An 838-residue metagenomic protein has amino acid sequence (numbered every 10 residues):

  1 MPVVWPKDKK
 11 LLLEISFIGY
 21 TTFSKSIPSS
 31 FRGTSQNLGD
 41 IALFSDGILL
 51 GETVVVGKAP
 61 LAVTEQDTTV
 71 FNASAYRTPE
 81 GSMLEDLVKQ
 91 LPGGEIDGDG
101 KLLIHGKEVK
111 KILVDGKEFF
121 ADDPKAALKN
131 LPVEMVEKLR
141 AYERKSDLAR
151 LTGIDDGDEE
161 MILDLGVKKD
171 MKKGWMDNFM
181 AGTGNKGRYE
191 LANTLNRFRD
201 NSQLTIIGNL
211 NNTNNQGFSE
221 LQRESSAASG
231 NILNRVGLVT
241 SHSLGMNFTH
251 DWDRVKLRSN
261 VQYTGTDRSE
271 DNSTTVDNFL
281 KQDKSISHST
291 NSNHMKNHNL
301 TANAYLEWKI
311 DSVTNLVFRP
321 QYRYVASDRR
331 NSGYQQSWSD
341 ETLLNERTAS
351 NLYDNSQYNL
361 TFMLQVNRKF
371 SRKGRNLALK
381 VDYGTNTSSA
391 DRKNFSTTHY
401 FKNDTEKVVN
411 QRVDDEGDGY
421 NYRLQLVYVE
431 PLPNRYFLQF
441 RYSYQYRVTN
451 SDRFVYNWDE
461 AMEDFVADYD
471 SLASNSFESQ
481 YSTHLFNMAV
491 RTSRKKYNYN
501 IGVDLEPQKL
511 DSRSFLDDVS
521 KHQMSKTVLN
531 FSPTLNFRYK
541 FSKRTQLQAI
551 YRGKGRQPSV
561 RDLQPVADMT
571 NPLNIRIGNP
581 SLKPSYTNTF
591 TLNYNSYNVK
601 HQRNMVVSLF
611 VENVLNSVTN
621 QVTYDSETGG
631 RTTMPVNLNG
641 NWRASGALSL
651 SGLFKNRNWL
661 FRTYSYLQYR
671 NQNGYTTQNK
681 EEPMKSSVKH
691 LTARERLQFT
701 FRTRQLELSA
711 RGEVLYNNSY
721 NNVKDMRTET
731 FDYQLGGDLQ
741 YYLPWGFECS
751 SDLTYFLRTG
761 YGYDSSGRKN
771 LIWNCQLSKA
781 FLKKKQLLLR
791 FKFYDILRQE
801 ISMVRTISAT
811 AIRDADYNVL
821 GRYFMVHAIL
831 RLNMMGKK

Functional and structural regions predicted by a protein language model:
P2-K10: Short Pro-Gly-centered beta-turn/loop motif in secreted/extracellular proteins
K9, I18-Q36, F44-E52, K58-S332 (+17 more regions): Membrane-proximal, glycine/serine-rich, low-complexity loop/turn segments characteristic of large bacterial
D67, N214-G230, D271-H288, Q335-T348 (+9 more regions): Surface-exposed loop/turn segments flanking beta-strands in extracellular/periplasmic regions
V236-L238, H294-K296, L352-S356, D414-D418 (+9 more regions): Replace "Gram-negative outer membrane beta-barrel proteins" with "bacterial and organellar outer membrane beta-barrel
T290, N421-R423, A467-N475, I577 (+2 more regions): Outer membrane beta-barrel strand-and-loop segments of large Gram-negative receptors, especially TonB-dependent
F437-T545, K724: Signature of Gram-negative outer-membrane beta-barrel scaffolds
R694-Y716, R727-K838: Conserved C-terminal beta-signal and adjacent last beta-strands/turns of outer-membrane beta-barrel proteins
